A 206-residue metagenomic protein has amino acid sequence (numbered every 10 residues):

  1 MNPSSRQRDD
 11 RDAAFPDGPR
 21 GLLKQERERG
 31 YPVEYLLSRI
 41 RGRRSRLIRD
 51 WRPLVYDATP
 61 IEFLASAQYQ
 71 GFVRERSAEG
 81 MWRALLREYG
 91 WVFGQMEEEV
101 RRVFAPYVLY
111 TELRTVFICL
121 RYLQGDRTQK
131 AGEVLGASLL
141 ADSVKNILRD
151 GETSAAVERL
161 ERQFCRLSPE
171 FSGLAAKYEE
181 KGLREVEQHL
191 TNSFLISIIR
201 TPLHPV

Functional and structural regions predicted by a protein language model:
M1-V206: N-terminal domain-start signal
